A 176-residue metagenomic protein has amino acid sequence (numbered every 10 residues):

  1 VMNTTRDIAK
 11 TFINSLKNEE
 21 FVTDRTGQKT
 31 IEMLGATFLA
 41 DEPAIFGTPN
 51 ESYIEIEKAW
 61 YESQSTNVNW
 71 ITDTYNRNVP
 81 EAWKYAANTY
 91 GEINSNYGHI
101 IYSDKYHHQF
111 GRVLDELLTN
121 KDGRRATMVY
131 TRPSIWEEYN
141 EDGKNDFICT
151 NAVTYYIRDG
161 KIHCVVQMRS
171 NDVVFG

Functional and structural regions predicted by a protein language model:
V1-G176: Terminal, non-catalytic protein-protein interaction segments that mediate quaternary/complex assembly
